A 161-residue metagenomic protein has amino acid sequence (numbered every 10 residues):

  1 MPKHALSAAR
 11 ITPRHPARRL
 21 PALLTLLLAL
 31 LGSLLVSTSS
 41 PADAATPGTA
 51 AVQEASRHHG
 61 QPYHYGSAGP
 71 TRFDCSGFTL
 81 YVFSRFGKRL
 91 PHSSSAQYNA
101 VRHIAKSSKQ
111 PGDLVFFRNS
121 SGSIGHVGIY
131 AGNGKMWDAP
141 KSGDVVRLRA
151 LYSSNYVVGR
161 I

Functional and structural regions predicted by a protein language model:
P2-H15, P21, V36-T49, Q53 (+3 more regions): Aromatic- and glycine-rich peptidoglycan recognition patches
L23-L35: Bacterial N-terminal signal peptides
L34-S40, A68, R85: Short, mixed-charge, low-aromatic patches
A44, R72, F117: Charged, low-complexity surface patches
E54-P111: Catalytic cysteine-centered active-site loop
K88-V145: ...with weaker cross-activation on analogous glycine-rich loops/strands in unrelated enzymes
